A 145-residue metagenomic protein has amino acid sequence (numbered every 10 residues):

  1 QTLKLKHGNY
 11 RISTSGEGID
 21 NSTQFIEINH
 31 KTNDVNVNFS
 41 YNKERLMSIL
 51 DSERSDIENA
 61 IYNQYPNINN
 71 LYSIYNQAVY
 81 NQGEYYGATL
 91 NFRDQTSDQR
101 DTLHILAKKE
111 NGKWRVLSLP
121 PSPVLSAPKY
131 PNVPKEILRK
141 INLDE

Functional and structural regions predicted by a protein language model:
T2-L5, V37-N38, H104-I105: Exposed aromatic-hydrophobic patches
L3-G18: A short, solvent-exposed beta-strand micro-motif common in secreted/extracellular proteins
S15-N42: Structured interaction patches on ligand/partner-binding surfaces of diverse proteins
D34-N36, L106-P128: Short beta-strand edge/turn micro-motifs at domain boundaries
R45-Y75: Short, non-transmembrane alpha-helical segments in secretory-pathway proteins
I74-A107: Exposed beta-strand-loop-beta-strand "reactive/processing" segments of non-cytosolic proteins
T102-K113, P134-I141: Short beta-strand segments and strand-loop junctions that repeat across beta-rich extracellular domains
L119-E145: Short aromatic loop motif centered on NTY/YTY
